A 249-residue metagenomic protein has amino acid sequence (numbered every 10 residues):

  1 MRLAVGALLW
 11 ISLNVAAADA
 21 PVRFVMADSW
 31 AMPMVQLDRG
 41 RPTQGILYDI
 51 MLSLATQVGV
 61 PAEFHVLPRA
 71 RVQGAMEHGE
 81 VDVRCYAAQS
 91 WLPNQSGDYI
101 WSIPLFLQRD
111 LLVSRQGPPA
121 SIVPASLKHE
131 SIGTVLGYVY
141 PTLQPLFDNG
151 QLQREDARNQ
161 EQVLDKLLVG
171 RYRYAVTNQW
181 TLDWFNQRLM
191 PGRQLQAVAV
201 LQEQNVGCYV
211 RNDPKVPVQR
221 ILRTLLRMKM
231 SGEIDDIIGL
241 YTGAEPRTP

Functional and structural regions predicted by a protein language model:
S12-N14: N-terminal signal peptide c-region/cleavage motif recognized by signal peptidases
A18-G97, T134, D156, I221 (+1 more regions): Extracytoplasmic small-molecule ligand-binding "clamshell" domains of the periplasmic binding protein/Venus flytrap
D28-W30, F106-L111, Q187-L226, E245-P249: Periplasmic-binding protein-like
P61, V139-L152, R158, L226-P249: Ligand-binding clefts/hinges and TM-proximal coupling segments of bilobed small-molecule sensing domains
P61-P68, L152-K166, A199: Short beta-strand-to-loop elements that line the ligand-binding cleft of bilobed periplasmic-binding protein-like
A70-D82, A125-S126, E161-W180, R188: Short helices/loops that flank or line small-molecule/ion binding pockets
G74, Y86-S96, R173-Q202: A ligand-binding cleft/hinge motif common to bilobed small-molecule-binding domains
S114-I132: Flexible hinge/capping segments at coil-to-helix
